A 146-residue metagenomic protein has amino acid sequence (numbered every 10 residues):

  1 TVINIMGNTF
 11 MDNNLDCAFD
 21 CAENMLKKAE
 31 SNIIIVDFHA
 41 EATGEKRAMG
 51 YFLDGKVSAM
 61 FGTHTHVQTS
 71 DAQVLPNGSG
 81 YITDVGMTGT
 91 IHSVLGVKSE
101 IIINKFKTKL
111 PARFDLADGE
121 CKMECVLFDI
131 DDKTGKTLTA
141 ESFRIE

Functional and structural regions predicted by a protein language model:
T1-I33: Binuclear metal-dependent hydrolase catalytic cores centered on His/Asp/Glu-rich metal-binding motifs
I3, I35, H64, F128: Divalent metal-coordination and catalytic microenvironments
N4-G7, F38-A40, R144: Short, structured patches in soluble enzyme cores that scaffold and shape functional sites
N8-D12, T43, Q68, T88-T90 (+1 more regions): Short, acidic Gly/Pro/Ser/Thr-rich loop/turn segments
N13-C21, G44, A48, I101 (+2 more regions): Conserved active-site and cofactor/substrate-binding residues in soluble primary-metabolism enzymes
D20-K28, I33-G50, D54, A59: Conserved, well-structured core segments that form or line functional sites
T43-L116: Conserved beta-sheet core of the metallophosphoesterase superfamily
I102-E146: A short C-terminal boundary segment appended to hydrolase-like catalytic domains
